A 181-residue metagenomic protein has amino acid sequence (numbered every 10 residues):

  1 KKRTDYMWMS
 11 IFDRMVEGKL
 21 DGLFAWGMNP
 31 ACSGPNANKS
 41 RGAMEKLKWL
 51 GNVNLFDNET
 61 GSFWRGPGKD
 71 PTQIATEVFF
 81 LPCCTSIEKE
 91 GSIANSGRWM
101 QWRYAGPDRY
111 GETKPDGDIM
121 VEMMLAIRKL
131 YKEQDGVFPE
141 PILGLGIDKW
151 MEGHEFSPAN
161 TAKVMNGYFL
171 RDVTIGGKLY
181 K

Functional and structural regions predicted by a protein language model:
K1-N166, R171: Non-catalytic alpha/beta scaffold blocks inside enzyme catalytic domains
G146, V173-I175, L179-K181: Non-catalytic, alpha-helical, charged scaffold/linker segments that couple or flank catalytic or architectural cores
